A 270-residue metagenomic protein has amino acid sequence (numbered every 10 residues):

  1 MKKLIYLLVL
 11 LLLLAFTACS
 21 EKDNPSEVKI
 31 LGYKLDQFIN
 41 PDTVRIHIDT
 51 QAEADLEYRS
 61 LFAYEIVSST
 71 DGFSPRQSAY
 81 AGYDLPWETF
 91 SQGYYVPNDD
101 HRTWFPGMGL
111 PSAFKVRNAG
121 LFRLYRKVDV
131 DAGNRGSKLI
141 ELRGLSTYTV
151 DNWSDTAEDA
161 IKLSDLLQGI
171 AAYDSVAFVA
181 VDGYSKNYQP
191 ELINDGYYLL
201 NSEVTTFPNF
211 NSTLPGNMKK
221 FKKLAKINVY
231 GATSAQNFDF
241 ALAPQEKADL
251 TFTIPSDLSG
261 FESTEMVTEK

Functional and structural regions predicted by a protein language model:
M1-K2, S20: N-terminal hydrophobic targeting signals that begin at the initiator methionine
K2-L10: Sec-dependent signal peptide recognition, specifically the positively charged N-region followed immediately by
V9, L13, G231-T233: N-terminal regions of proteins, emphasizing targeting and processing segments when present
A15-A18: C-terminal motif of bacterial Sec signal peptides marking the signal peptidase cleavage site
E21-K270: N-terminal intrinsically disordered, low-complexity segments enriched in P/E/S/T
